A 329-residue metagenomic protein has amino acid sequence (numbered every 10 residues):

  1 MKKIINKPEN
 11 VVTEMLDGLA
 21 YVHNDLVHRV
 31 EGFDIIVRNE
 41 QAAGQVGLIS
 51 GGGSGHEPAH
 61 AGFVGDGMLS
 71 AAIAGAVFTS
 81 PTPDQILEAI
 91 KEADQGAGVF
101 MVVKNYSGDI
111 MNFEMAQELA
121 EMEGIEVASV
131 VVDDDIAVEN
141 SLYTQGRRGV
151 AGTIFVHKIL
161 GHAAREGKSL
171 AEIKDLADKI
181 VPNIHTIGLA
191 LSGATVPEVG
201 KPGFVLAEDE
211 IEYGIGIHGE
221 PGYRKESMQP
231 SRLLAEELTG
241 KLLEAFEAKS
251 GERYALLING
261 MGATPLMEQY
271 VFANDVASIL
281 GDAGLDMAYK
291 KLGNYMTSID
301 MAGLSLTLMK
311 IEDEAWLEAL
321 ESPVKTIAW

Functional and structural regions predicted by a protein language model:
M1-L48, D313-W329: N-terminal amphipathic/basic leader segments beginning at the initiator methionine
K2, V46-G53, L69-A72, G98-S107 (+4 more regions): Short glycine-rich or small-residue beta-strand-to-loop segments that form or flank ligand, phosphate, metal/Fe-S
H56, F63-Q95: Glycine-rich oxoanion-binding loops at beta->alpha junctions
A72-V77, E121-Y143, D282-M287: Short, acidic/small-residue loops that bind anionic groups at enzyme active sites
I110-G124, Y143, E268-N274: Short Gly/Thr/Asp-enriched flexible loops that form oxyanion-binding sites at enzyme active sites
V132-E172, L176-N183: Short alpha-helices
E166-V271: Mixed-charge interfacial surface used for oligomerization/domain docking and macromolecular partner engagement
K241-W329: C-terminal non-catalytic interaction/assembly regions of soluble proteins
